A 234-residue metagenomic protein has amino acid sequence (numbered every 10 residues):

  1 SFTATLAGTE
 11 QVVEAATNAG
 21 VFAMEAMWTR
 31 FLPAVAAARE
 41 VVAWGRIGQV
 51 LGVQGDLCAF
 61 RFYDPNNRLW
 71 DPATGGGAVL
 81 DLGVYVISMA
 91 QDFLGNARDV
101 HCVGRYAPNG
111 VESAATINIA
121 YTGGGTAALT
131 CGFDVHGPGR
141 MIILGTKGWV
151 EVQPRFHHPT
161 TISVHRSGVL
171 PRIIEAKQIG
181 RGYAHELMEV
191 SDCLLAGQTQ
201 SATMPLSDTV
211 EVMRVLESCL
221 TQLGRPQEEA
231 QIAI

Functional and structural regions predicted by a protein language model:
S1-R30: Beta-strand-loop-alpha-helix segment that lines the small-molecule cofactor/substrate pocket of alpha/beta enzymes
T9, A34-V35, V86-I87, A114 (+3 more regions): A general structural signal for well-ordered alpha-helical segments in protein cores
T29-H101, P108: Predominantly a Rossmann-like dinucleotide-binding segment in NAD(P)-dependent oxidoreductases
N66-A73, Y85, V100-I119, G124 (+2 more regions): Anionic-ligand binding region
I117-G124, I143-T146, R166: Active-site beta-strand termini and strand-to-loop segments that position acidic
M141, P159-S167: Short polybasic amphipathic segments
E175-M188, M204: Active-site loop of classical SDR/Rossmann-like NAD(P)-dependent oxidoreductases, centered on the catalytic Tyr-X3-Lys
E189-I234: C-terminal helix-rich "cap/oligomerization" subdomain common to oxidoreductases
